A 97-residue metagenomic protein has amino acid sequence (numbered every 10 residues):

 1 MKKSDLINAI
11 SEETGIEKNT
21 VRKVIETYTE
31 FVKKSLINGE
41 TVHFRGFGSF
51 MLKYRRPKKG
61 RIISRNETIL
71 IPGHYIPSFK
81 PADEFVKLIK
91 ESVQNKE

Functional and structural regions predicted by a protein language model:
M1-E97: Strongly charged
